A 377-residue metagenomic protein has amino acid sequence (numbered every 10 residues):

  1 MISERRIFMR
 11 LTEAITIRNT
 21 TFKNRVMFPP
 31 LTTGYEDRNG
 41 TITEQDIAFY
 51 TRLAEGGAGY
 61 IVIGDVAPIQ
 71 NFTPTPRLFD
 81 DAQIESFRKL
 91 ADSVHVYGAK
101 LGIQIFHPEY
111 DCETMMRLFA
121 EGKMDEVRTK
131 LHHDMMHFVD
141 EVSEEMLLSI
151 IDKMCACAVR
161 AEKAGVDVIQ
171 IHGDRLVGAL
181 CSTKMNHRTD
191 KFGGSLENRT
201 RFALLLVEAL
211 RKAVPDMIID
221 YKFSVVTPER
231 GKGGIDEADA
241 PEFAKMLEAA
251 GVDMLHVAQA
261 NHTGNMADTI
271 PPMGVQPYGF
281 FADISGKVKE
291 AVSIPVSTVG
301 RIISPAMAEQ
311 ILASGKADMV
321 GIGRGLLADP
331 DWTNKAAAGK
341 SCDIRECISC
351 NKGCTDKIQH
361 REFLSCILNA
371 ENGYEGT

Functional and structural regions predicted by a protein language model:
I2-T377: Flavin-dependent oxidoreductase catalytic cores
